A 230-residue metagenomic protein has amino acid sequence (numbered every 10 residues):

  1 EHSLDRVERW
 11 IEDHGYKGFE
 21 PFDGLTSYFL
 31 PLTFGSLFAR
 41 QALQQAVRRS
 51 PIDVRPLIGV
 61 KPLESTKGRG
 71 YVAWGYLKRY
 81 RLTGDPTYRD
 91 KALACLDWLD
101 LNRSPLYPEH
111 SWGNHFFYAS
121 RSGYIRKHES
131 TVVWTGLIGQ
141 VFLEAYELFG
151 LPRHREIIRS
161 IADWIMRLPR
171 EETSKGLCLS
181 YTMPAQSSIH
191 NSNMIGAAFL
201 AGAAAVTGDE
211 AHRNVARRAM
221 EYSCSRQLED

Functional and structural regions predicted by a protein language model:
E1-D230: Glycan-recognition and catalytic cores of secretory/periplasmic carbohydrate-active enzymes
